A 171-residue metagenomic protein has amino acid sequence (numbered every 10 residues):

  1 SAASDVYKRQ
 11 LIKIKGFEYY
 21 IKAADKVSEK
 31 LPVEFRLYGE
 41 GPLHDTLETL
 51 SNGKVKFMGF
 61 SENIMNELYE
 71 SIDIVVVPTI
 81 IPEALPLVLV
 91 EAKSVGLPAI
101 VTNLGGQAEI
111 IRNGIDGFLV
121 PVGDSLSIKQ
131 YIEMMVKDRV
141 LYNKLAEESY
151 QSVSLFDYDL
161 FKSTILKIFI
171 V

Functional and structural regions predicted by a protein language model:
S1-Y7: Short, small-residue-biased leader/transition segments that mark boundaries at the very start of proteins
Y7-K26, P42-D45, E83, L126: A conserved mid-protein helix/loop that constitutes part of the nucleotide-sugar donor-binding site
D45-S61: Nucleotide-activated donor-binding/catalytic signature segment of Leloir-type glycosyltransferases, i.e., the conserved
F60-S61, E67-I72: Short alpha-helical donor nucleotide-sugar binding micro-motif in glycosyltransferases
L89-V90, N103-G114, F118-L119: Short acidic/histidine- and often glycine-rich active-site loop of Leloir-type glycosyltransferases that engages
P98-V101: Short hydrophobic beta-strand element within catalytic cores of glycosyltransferases and related nucleotide-activated
N113-G114, F118-S125, M134-R139, S154: Conserved acidic donor-binding segment of nucleotide-sugar-dependent glycosyltransferases
V140-I170: A charged, aromatic-enriched C-terminal amphipathic alpha-helix characteristic of glycosyltransferases across folds
